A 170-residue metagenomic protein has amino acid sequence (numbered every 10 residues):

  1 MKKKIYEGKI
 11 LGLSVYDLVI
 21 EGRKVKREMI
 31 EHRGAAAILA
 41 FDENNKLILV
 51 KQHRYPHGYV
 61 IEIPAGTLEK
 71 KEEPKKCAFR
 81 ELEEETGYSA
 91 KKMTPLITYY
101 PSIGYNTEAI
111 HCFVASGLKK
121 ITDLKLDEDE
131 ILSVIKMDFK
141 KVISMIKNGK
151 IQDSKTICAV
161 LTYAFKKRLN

Functional and structural regions predicted by a protein language model:
K2, G22, K70, D129-N170: Nudix hydrolase/Nudix homology domain
K2-A37, D42-E43: Acidic, metal-coordinating catalytic segment for phosphate/diphosphate chemistry, firing primarily on the Nudix
K4-Y6, Y99-H111, R168: Acidic pyrophosphate-coordinating catalytic loop
G12-S14, L18-G22, S102-I121: Active-site-adjacent beta-strand/loop module that shapes the phosphate/pyrophosphate-binding cleft
V15-D17, A40, V114-S116, K136-D138 (+1 more regions): Short, well-ordered beta-strand micro-motif
A36-R80: Conserved Nudix-box catalytic region and its N-terminal flanking loop in Nudix hydrolases and closely related
E62-P95, F113, D127-E130, D138: The catalytic Nudix box helix
T107-M145: Strongly charged, low-complexity linkers/loops
